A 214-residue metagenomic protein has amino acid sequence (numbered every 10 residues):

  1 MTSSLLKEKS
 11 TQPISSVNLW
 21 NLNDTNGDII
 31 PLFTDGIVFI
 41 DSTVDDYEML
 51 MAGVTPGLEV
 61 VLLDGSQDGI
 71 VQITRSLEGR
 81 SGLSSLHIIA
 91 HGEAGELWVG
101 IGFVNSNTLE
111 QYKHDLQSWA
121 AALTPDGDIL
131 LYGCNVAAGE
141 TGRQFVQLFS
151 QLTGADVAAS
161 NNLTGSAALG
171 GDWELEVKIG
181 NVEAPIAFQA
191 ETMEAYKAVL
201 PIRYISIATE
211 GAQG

Functional and structural regions predicted by a protein language model:
T2-S42, I202-Q213: Boundary/junction segments of secreted and surface-exposed precursor proteins
S4, I70-L83, S106-A120, E176-K178: Acidic, glycine-rich low-complexity repeat segments characteristic of large secreted/surface-exposed proteins
D24-S76: A domain-level signal for caspase-like cysteine endopeptidase catalytic cores and their zymogen-processing architecture
F33-D35, G57, S81-S84, D126-D128: A general structural motif
D46, G69, I73, Y112-D115 (+2 more regions): Stable alpha-helical elements in mature extracytoplasmic
S66-V71, L163-A168, Q213-G214: A short acidic, often aromatic-flanked loop/helix-cap motif at beta-alpha or helix-coil junctions that lines enzyme
S85-I89, A94-A168: Catalytic cores of nucleophile-dependent amide-cleaving enzymes
A159-R203: Caspase-like cysteine protease fold
